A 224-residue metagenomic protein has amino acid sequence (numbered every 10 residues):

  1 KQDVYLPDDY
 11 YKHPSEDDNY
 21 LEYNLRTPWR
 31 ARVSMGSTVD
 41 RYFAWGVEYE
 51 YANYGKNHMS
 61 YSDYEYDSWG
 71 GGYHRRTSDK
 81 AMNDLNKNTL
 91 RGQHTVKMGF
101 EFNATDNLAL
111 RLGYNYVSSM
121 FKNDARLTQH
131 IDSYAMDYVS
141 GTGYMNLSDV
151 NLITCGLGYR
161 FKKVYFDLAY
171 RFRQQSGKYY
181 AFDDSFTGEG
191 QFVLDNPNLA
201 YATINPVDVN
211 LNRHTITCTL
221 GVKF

Functional and structural regions predicted by a protein language model:
K1-F224: Outer-membrane beta-barrel porins/channels
